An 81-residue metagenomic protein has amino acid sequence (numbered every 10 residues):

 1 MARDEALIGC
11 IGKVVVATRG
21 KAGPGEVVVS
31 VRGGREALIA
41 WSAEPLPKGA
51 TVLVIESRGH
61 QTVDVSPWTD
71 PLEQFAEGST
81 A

Functional and structural regions predicted by a protein language model:
A2-A81: Terminal membrane-proximal soluble interaction domains of membrane-associated proteins
